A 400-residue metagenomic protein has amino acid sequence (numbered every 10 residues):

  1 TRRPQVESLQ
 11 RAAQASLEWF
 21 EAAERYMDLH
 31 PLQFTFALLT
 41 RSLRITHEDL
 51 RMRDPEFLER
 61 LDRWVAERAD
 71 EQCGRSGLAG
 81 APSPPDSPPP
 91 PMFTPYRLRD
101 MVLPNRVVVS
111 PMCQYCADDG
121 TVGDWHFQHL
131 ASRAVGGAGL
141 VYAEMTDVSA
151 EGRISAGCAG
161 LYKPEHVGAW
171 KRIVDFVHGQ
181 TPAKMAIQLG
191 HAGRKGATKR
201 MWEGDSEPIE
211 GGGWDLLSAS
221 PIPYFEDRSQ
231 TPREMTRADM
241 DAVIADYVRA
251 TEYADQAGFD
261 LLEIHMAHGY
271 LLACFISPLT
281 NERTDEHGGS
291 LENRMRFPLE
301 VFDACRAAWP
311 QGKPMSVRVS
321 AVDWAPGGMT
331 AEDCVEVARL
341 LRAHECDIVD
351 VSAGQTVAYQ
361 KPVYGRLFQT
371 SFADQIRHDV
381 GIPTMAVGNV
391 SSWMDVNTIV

Functional and structural regions predicted by a protein language model:
T1-V400: Flavin-dependent oxidoreductase catalytic cores
